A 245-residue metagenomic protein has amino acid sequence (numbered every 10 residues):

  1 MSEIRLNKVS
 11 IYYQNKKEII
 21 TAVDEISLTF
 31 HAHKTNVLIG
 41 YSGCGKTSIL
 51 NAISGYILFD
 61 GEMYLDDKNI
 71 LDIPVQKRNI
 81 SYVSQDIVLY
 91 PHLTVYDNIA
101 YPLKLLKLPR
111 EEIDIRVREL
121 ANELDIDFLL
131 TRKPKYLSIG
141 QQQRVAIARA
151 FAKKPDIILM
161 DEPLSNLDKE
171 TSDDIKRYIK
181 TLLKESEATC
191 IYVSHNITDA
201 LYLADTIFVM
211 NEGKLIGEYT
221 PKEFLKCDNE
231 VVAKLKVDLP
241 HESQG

Functional and structural regions predicted by a protein language model:
N69-D86, L105, C227-D228: ABC ATPase NBD coupling module
E111-L129, K180-T181: Conserved ABC ATPase "signature" region
K133-L137, Q141: Conserved ABC ATPase signature
I147: Hydrophobic anchor residue at the start of the ABC signature
A152-D156: A short, proline-enriched helix->beta-strand linker immediately N-terminal to the Walker B motif in ABC-type P-loop
I158-E162: Catalytic Walker B motif of ABC-type/P-loop ATPase nucleotide-binding domains
